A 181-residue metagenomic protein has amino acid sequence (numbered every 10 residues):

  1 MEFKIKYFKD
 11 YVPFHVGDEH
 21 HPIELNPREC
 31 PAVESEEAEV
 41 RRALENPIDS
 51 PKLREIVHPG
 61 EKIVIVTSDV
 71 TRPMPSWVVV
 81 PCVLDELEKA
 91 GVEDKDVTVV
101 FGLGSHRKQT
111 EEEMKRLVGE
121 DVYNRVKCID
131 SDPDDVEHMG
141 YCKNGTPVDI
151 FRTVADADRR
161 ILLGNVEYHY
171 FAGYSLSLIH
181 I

Functional and structural regions predicted by a protein language model:
M1-R42: N-terminal amphipathic/basic leader segments beginning at the initiator methionine
F14, I23-L25, M74-P75, L163 (+1 more regions): Short helix/loop capping segments that flank catalytic or ligand/cofactor-binding pockets
I48-V64, G91-D94: Glycine-rich phosphate/diphosphate-binding loops that line cofactor/substrate pockets in enzymes
K62-P73, T98-G104: Short glycine-rich or small-residue beta-strand-to-loop segments that form or flank ligand, phosphate, metal/Fe-S
P73-V92: Histidine-anchored nucleotide/phosphate-binding helix
E93-V97, N124-R125: Short acidic capping loops at alpha-helix termini that bridge into adjacent secondary structure
Q109-S175: An acidic, phosphate/nucleotide-engaging active-site surface
I179-I181: Conserved small/polar residues in nucleotide/adenosyl-binding loops
